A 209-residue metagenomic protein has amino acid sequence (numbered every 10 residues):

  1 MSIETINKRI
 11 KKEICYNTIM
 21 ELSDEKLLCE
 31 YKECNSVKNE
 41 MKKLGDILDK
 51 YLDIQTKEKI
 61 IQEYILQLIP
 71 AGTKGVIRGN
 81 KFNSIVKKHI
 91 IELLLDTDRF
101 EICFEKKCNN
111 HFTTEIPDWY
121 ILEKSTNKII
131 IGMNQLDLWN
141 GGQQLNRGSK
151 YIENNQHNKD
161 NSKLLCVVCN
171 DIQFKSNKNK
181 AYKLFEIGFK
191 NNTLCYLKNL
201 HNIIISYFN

Functional and structural regions predicted by a protein language model:
M1-I60, I69: Nuclease-adjacent, charged terminal/linker segments that flank catalytic cores
I65-L95: Solvent-exposed, charged helical/coil patches that constitute nucleic-acid or partner-interaction surfaces
I69-V76, C103-N110, N134-G142: Surface-exposed cleft-lining segments at the edges of enzyme active sites
I91-T113: A short acidic/basic microdomain associated with nuclease active sites
T114-P117, Y151-E153: Alpha-helical scaffolding within the catalytic cores of extracellular/periplasmic polymer-degrading hydrolases
Y120-G132: Active-site beta-strand-loop-beta-strand hairpin of nuclease catalytic cores that positions key catalytic residues
I130, Q135-L184: Catalytic cores of nucleic-acid endonucleases
V167-N209: Domain-level recognition of nuclease-like catalytic cores that cleave nucleotide substrates
